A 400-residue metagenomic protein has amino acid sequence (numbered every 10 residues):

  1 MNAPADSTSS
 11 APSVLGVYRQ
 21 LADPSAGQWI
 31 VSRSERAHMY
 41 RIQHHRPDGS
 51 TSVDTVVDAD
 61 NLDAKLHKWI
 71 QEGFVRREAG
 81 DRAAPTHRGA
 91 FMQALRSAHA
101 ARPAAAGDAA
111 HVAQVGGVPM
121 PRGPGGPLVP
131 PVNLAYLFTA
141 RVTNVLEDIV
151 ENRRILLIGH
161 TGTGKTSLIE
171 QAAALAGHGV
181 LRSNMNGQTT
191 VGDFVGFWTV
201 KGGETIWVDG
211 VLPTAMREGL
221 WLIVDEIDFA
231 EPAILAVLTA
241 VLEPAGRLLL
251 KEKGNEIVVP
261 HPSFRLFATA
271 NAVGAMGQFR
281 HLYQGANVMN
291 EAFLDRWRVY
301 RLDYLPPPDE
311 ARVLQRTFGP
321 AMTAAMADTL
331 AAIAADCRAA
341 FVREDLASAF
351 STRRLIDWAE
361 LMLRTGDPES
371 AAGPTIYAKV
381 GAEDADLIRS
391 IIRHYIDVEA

Functional and structural regions predicted by a protein language model:
N2-P4, A64, G73, H87-A400: C-terminal regulatory/interaction module of P-loop NTP-utilizing enzymes
A11-G27: Tryptophan-anchored aromatic micro-motifs
P12-S13, E35-M39, Q114, E243-P244: A short, compositionally biased
R19-L21, Q43-P47, K251: A generic structural motif
P24, E35-A37, P307: Short strand-connecting beta-turns/loops that link adjacent beta-strands
Q28-F74, H87: N-terminal glycine/threonine-rich, aromatic-flanked beta-hairpin/loop signature
A83: Minor-groove-contacting beta-hairpin "wing" of winged helix-turn-helix DNA-binding domains
